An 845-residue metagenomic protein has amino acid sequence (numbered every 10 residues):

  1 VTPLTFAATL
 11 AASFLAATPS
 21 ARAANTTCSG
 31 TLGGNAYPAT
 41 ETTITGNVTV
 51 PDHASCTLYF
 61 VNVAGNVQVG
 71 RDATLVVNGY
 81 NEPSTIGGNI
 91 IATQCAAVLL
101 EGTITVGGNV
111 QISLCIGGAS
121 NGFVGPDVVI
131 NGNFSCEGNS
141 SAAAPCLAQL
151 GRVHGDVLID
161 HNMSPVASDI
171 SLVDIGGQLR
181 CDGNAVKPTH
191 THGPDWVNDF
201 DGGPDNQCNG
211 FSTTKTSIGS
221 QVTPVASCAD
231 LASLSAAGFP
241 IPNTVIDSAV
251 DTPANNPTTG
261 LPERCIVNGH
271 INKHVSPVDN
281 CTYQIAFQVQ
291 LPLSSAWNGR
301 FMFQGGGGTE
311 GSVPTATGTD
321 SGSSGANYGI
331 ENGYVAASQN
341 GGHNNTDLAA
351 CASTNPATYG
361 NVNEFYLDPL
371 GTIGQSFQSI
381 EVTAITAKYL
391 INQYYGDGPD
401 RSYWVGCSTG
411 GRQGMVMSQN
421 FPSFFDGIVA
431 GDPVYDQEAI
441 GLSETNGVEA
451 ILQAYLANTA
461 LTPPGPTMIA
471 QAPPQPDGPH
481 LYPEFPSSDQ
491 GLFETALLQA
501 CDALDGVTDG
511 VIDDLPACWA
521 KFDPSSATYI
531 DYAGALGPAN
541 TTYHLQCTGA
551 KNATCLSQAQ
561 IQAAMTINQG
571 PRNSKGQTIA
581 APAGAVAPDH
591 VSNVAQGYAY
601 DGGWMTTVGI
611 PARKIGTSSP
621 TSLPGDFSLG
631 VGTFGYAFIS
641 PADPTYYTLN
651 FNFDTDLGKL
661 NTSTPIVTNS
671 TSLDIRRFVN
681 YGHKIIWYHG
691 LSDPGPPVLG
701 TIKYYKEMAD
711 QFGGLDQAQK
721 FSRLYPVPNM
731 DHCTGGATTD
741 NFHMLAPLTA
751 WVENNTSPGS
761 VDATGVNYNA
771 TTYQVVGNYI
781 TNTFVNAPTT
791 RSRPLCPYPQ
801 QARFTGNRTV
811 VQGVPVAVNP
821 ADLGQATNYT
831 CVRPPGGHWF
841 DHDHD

Functional and structural regions predicted by a protein language model:
A24-D72: N-terminal segments that cap or nucleate solenoid repeat domains
P51, Y59, A64, G70 (+13 more regions): Feature marks extracellular polysaccharide-active and adherence modules
T214-R300, V313-A316, S323-S324, E494 (+6 more regions): Catalytic-loop region of hydrolases
N298, G308-G396, L442, D643-L657 (+2 more regions): Cap/lid segment of the alpha/beta-hydrolase catalytic domain
D397-S408: Alpha/beta-hydrolase fold nucleophile elbow
C407-V416: Glycine-rich nucleophile elbow surrounding the catalytic serine of serine-hydrolase chemistry
V416-S418, S423-R572: A catalytic-pocket lid/entrance helix-loop region that shapes and gates access to the active site across common
W687-H689: Short beta-strand/loop motif that positions the catalytic acidic residue of the alpha/beta-hydrolase fold
